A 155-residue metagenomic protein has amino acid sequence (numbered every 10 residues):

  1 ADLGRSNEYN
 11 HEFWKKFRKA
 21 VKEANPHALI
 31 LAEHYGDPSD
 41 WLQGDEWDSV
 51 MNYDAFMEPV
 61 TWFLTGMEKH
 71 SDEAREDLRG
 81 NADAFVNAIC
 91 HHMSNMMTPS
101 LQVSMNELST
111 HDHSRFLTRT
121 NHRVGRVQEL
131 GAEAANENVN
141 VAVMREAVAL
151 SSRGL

Functional and structural regions predicted by a protein language model:
A1-L155: Active-site and adjacent substrate-binding regions of carbohydrate-active enzymes
